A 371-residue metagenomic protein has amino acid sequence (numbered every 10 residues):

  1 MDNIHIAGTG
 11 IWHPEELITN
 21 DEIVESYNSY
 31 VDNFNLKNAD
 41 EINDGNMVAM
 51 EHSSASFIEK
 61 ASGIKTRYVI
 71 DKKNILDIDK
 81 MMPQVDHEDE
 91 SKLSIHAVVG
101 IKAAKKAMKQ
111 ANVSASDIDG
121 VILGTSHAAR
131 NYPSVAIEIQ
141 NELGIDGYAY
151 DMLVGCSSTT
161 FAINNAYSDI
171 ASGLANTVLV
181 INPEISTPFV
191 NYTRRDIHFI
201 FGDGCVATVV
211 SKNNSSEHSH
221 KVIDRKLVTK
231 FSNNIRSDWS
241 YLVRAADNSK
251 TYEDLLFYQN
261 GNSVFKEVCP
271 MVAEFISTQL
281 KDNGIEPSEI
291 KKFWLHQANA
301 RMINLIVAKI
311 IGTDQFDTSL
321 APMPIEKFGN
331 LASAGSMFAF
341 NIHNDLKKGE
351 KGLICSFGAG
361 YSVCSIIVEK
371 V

Functional and structural regions predicted by a protein language model:
M1-L93, R194-K266, P270, E274 (+2 more regions): Condensing-enzyme catalytic core mediating Claisen C-C bond formation in acyl metabolism
I6, M50, S54-S56, I64-V154 (+2 more regions): Conserved beta-ketoacyl condensing-enzyme motif
I6-G8, I58, A107, I118-V121 (+6 more regions): Buried hydrophobic positions in well-ordered alpha/beta secondary-structure cores of metabolic enzymes
A7, G124, L153, V178-E184 (+2 more regions): Short beta-strand segments
L17-I18, Y132-V135, I163-N164, F189-R195 (+2 more regions): Short acidic, glycine/serine/threonine-rich loops at helix termini
A97, I101, H127-A128, N141-D146 (+3 more regions): Claisen-condensing/thiolase-fold acyl-transfer catalytic domains that form or cleave C-C bonds in fatty acid
L174-C205: Flexible, glycine-rich active-site loops centered on histidine and acidic residues that chelate a metal or position
N182-P183, V190, K230-S237, N299-A300: Acyl-CoA/ACP chain-elongation machinery
